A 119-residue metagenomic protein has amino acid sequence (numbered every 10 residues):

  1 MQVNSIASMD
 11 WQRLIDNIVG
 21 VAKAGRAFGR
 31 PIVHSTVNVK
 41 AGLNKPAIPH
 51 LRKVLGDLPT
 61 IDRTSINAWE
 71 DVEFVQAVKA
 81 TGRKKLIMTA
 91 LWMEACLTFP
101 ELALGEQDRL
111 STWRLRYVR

Functional and structural regions predicted by a protein language model:
M1-T60, L110: Active-site acidic carboxylates
V3, I48, L58, R63-I66 (+3 more regions): Generic secondary-structure boundary/loop-capping signal
H34-V37, A90, L115: A cross-domain feature marking catalytic cores of carbohydrate-active enzymes and several ubiquitous metabolic/repair
N38-G42, N67-W69, E94-A95, V118-R119: Short, small-residue-enriched loops and turns at beta-alpha junctions that line or gate enzyme active sites
R63-R109: Internal catalytic-core helix/loop-beta-alpha segment that presents or stabilizes conserved functional determinants
L110-V118: Short, acidic/small-residue loops that bind anionic groups at enzyme active sites
